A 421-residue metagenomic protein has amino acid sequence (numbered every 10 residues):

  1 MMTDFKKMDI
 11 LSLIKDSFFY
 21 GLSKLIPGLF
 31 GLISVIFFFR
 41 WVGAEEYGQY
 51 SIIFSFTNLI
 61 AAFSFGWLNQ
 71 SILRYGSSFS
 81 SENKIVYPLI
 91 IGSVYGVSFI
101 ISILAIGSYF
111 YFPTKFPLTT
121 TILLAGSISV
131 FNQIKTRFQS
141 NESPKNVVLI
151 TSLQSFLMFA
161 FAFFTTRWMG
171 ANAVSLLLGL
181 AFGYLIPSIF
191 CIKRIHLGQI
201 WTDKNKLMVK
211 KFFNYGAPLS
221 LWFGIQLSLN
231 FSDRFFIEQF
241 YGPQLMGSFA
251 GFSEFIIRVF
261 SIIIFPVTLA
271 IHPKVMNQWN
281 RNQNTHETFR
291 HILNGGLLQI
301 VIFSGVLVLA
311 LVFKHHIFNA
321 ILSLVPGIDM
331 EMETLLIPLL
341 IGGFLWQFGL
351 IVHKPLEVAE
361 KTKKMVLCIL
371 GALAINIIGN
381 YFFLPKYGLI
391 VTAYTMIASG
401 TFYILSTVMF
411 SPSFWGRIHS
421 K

Functional and structural regions predicted by a protein language model:
M1-F30, N205-W222, T407-K421: N-terminal membrane topogenesis motif
D9-L68, F159, A217-Q244, E254 (+4 more regions): Signature of the first transmembrane helix
K15-P27, I53, N58-F116, R281-L307: Membrane-water interface segments that mark the loop-to-transmembrane alpha-helix transition
D16-P27, K84, P88, I122-I128 (+7 more regions): Alpha-helical transmembrane segments of multi-pass membrane transporters/permeases
A44, S108-T121, V312-F344, I390: Interfacial segments at transmembrane-helix termini and the short loops linking adjacent helices
F54-A62, Q226, F249-L269, P273 (+2 more regions): Transmembrane helix-bundle signature of multi-pass secondary active exporters and lipid flippases
S64-S80, F252, I256-Q283, P355-V358: Helix-loop junctions and terminal segments of transmembrane helices in multi-pass membrane transport/translocation
G92-L221, L345-I351, L370-G371: Hydrophobic transmembrane helix module of multi-pass membrane transport proteins
